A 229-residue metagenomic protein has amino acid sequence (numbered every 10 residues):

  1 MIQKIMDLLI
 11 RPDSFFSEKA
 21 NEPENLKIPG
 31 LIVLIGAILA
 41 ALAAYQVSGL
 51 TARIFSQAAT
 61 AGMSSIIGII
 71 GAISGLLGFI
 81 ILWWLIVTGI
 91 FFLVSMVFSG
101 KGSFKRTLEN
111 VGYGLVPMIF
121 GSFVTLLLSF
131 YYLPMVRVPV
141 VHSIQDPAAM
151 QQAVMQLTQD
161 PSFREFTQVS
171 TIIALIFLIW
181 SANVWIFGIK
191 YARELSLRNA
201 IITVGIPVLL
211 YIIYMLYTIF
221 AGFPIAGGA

Functional and structural regions predicted by a protein language model:
M1-A44, S48-T51, A58-M63: N-terminal juxtamembrane cytosolic/stromal segments of multi-pass membrane proteins
K27-L31, I73, L77, L108 (+1 more regions): Hydrophobic alpha-helical transmembrane segments
I35-A44, F79, W83, V87 (+4 more regions): Alpha-helical transmembrane segments of multipass membrane proteins
T51-I69, S162-F163, G222-A229: Membrane-interface interhelical loops and short amphipathic "cap" helices that link adjacent transmembrane segments
A52-A59, G89-F98: Hydrophobic transmembrane alpha-helix segments characteristic of membrane transport and insertion machinery
A61-W83: Interfacial helix-start motif at the membrane-water boundary
I86, I90, V94, W185-G188: Hydrophobic/aromatic residues in alpha-helical transmembrane segments
K101, K105-G222: Hydrophobic alpha-helical transmembrane segments and adjacent short intramembrane/lumenal linkers of inner/organellar
